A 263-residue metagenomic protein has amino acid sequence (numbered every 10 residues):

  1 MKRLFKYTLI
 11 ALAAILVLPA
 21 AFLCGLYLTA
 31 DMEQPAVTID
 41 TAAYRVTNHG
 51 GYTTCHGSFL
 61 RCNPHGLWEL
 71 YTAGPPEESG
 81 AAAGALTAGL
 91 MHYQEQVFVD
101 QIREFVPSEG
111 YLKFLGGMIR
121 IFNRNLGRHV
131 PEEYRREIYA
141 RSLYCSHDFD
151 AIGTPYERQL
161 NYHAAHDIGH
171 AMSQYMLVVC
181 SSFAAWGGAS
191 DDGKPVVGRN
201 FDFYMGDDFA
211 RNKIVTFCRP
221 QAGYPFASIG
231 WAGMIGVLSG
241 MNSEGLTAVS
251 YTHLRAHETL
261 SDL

Functional and structural regions predicted by a protein language model:
M1-V17: N-terminal Sec-pathway targeting helices
P19-Y134, R141: N-terminal leader/transition segments
G117-T247: Active-site-adjacent structural elements in enzyme catalytic domains
T252-T259: Conserved small/polar residues in nucleotide/adenosyl-binding loops
